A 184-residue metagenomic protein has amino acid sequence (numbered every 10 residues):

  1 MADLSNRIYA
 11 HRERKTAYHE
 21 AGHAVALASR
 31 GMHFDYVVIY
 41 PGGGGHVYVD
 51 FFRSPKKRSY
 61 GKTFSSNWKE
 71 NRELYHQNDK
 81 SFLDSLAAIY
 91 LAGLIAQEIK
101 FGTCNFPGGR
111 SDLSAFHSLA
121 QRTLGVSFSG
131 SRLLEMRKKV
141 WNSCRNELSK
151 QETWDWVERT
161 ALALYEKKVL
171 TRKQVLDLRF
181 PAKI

Functional and structural regions predicted by a protein language model:
A2-I184: Soluble catalytic regions of large protease machineries
